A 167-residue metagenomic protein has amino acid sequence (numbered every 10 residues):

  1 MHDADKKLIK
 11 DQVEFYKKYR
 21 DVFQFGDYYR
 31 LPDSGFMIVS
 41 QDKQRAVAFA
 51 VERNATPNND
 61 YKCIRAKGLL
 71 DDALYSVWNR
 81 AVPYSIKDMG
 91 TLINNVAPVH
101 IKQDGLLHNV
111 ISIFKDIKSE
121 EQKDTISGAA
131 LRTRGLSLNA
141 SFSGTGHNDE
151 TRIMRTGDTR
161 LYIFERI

Functional and structural regions predicted by a protein language model:
M1-K17, L31: Aromatic/acidic polysaccharide-binding cleft in carbohydrate-active enzymes
R20: Substrate-binding cleft of secreted/luminal carbohydrate-active enzymes
Q24-P32: Short coil/turn segments at secondary-structure boundaries
P32-D71: Carbohydrate-binding surface patches
A55-I167: C-terminal beta-sandwich/jelly-roll accessory domains of carbohydrate-active enzymes
